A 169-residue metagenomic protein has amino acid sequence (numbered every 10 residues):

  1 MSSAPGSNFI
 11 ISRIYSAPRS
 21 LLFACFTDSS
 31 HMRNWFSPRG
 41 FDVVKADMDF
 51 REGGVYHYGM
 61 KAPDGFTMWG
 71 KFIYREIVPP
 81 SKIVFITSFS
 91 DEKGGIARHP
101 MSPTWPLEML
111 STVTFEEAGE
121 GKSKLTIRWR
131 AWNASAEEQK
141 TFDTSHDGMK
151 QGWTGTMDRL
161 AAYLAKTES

Functional and structural regions predicted by a protein language model:
M1-V43: Hydrophobic ligand-binding cavity/cleft-lining segments
I10, S30-I73: Short beta-edge strand/loop motif at the mouth of beta-sheet-based domains
R13, K45-M48, G70-E76, E108-E117: Hydrophobic/aromatic beta-strand elements that line small-molecule binding cavities or substrate pockets in beta-rich
R19-S20, D49-R51, R75-I83, T114-K124: A short, structured loop/turn motif at beta-sheet edges
L22, M32, Y56, Y74 (+4 more regions): Hydrophobic pocket/interface hotspot
K45, A161-S169: Short, highly charged C-terminal tails/helix-capping segments
Y56-A62, I86-T87, R98-P100: Short beta-strand segments that buttress and anchor functional surface loops
G95-Q151: Beta-strand/loop substructures that line and gate deep hydrophobic ligand-binding cavities in soluble
